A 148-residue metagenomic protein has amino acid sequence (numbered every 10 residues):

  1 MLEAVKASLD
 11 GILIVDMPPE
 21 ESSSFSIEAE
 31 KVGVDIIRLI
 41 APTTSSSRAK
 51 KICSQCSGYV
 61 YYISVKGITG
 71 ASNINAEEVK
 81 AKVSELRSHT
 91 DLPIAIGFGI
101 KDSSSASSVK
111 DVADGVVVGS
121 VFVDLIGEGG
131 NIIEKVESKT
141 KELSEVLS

Functional and structural regions predicted by a protein language model:
M1, T44-S54, H89, I96 (+1 more regions): Catalytic cores of alpha/beta
M1-M17, E145: Active-site beta->alpha loop and helix N-cap motifs at the rims of alpha/beta catalytic domains
A4-D10, E30-I37, S54-V60, V112-G115: Glycine-enriched alpha-helix->loop->beta-strand junction motifs that scaffold or abut catalytic
I12-I14, I36-I40, V60-Y62, I94-F98 (+1 more regions): Hydrophobic faces of well-ordered beta-strands that scaffold small-molecule active sites in alpha/beta enzyme cores
I14-V32, S45-K50, T69-S84, S103-S107 (+1 more regions): Active-site-adjacent beta->alpha loops and helix N-cap segments on the catalytic face of soluble alpha/beta enzymes
D16-P19, A41-P42, V65-K66, V121: Short, ordered loop/turn segments at secondary-structure junctions
V117-E128: Short helix/strand-capping connector loops at secondary-structure junctions
S138-S148: Extended, intrinsically disordered, low-complexity segments
